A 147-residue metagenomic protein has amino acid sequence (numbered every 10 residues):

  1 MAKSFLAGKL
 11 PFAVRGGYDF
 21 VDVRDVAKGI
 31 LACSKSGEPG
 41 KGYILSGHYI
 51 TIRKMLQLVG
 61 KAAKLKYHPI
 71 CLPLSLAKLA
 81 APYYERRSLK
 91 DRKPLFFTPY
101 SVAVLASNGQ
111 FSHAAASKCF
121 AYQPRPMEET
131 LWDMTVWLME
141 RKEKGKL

Functional and structural regions predicted by a protein language model:
M1-D19: NAD(P)-dependent short-chain dehydrogenase/reductase
K3, R24-A27: Conserved terminal C-lobe alpha helix of the protein kinase catalytic domain
L10-V14, V23-D25, L74-F120, P124 (+1 more regions): A hydrophobic C-terminal alpha-helical subdomain
D19-D25, D133: Acidic side chains
F20, Y49, Q110: Short aromatic/basic micro-patch
G29-L95, M127-L147: Mid/C-terminal beta-alpha module of Rossmann-like enzyme folds, strongest in SDR-family dehydrogenases/epimerases
